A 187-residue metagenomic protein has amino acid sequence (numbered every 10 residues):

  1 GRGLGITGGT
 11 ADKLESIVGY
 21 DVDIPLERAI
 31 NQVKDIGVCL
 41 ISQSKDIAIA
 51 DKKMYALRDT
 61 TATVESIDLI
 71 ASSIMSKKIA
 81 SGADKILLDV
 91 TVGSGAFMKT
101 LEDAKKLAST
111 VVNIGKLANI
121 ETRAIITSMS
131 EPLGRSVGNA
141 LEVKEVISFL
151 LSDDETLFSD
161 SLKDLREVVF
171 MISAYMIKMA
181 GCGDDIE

Functional and structural regions predicted by a protein language model:
G1-L4: Active-site cofactor/substrate anionic-group-binding motifs, chiefly glycine- and Lys/Arg-rich phosphate-binding loops
A11-E15, I30, S72-I79, K105-V112 (+2 more regions): Predominant activation on well-ordered alpha-helical scaffold segments within soluble catalytic domains
K13-C39, A108-G115, N119: A glycine-rich helix N-cap at a beta->alpha junction
K13-D23, L57-V64, F97-L101: Glycine-rich tight-turn/loop motif centered on a GG-T
K34-A83: Phosphate/diphosphate-binding glycine-rich loops and adjacent basic-rich segments that engage nucleotide
D51-T60, D89-M98, M129-P132: Active-site-proximal beta-alpha loop/turn segments in soluble metabolic enzymes
L69, M75-K85, V92, A96 (+2 more regions): Phosphate-binding glycine-rich loops and their immediate beta-loop-alpha structural context
I114, E121-E187: A glycine- and small/hydrophobic-rich beta-loop-beta segment that serves as a flexible "lid/hinge" or phosphate-binding
